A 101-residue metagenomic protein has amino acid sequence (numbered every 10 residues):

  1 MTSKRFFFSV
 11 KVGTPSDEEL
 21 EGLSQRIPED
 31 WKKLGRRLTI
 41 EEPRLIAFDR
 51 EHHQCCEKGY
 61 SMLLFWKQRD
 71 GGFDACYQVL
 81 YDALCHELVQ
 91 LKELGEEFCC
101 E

Functional and structural regions predicted by a protein language model:
M1, E19-G22: Long, low-complexity, acidic Ser/Pro- and Gly-enriched intrinsically disordered regions in large eukaryotic
M1-K11: Peripheral membrane interaction modules
V12-G13, E18-E19, K32-E101: Alpha-helical death-domain superfamily interaction modules
L23-I27: Short, surface-exposed ligand-recognition loops at beta-strand->loop->(often short) alpha-helix junctions that present
